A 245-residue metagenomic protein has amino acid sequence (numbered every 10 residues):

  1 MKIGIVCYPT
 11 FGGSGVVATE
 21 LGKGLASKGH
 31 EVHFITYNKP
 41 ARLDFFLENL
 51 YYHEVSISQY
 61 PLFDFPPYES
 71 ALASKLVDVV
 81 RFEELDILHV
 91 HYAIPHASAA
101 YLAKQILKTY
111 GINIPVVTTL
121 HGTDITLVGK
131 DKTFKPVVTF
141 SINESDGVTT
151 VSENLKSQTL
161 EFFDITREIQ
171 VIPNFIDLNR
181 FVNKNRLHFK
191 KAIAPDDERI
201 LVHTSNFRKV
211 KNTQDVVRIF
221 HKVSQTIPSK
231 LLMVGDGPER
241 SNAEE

Functional and structural regions predicted by a protein language model:
M1, K184-I200, Q225-T226: Nucleotide-sugar donor-binding and catalytic loop/hinge architecture of NDP-sugar-dependent glycosyltransferases
M1-A41, E48-H53, E83: N-terminal subdomain of nucleotide-sugar transferases
N38, N154, F175: Carbohydrate-associated surface elements
P61-I87, A97-S98, L102, K132-P136 (+1 more regions): An amphipathic, basic-hydrophobic alpha-helix
L107-V117, T123-S141, S157, K184: Nucleotide-sugar donor phosphate/pyrophosphate-binding loop at the beta->alpha transition of glycosyltransferases
V128-G129, L160, F175-K191: Acidic anion/phosphate-binding donor-loop and adjacent secondary structure in glycosyltransferase catalytic cores
T149, A194-K211, V217-H221, L232: Conserved donor-binding/catalytic core segment of Leloir-type glycosyltransferases
Q158-F162, K222, I227, L232-E245: Short, structured helix-loop element that forms part of the nucleotide-activated donor/catalytic region
